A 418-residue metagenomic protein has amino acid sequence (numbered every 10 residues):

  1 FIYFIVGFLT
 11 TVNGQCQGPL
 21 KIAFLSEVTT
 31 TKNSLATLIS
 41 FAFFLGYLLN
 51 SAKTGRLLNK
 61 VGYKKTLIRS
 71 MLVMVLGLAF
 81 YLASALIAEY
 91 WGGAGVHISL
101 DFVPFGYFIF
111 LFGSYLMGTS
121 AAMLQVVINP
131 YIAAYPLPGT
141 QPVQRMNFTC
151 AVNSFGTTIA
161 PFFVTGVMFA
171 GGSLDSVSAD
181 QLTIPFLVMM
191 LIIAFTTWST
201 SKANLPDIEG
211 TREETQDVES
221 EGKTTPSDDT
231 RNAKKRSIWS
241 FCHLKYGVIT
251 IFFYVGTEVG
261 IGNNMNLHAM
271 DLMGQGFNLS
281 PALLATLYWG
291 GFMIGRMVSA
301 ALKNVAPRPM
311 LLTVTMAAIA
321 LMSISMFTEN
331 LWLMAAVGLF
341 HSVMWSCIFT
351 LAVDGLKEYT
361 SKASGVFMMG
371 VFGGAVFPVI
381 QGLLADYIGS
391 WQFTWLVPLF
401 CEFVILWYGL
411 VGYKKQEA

Functional and structural regions predicted by a protein language model:
F1-S26, Q125-N129, I261-A269: Extracytoplasmic
N13-Q17, R236-T286: Extracytoplasmic gate region of multi-pass secondary transporters
T37-L58, T286-V298: Central cavity-lining transmembrane alpha-helices of secondary-active solute carriers, predominantly the Major
L67, F110, L311-L312: Primarily marks hydrophobic transmembrane alpha-helices of the MFS/SLC 12-helix fold
L72-V103, M316-T328: C-terminal ends and interior cores of transmembrane alpha-helices in multi-pass membrane transporters/permeases
M123-L137, S342-E358: Intracellular juxtamembrane helix-capping segments at the cytosolic ends of symmetry-related transmembrane helices
P142-L205: Helix-loop-helix hairpin linking two adjacent transmembrane segments in secondary transporters
A306-I348: C-terminal transmembrane helical hairpin of 12-TM major facilitator-type secondary transporters
